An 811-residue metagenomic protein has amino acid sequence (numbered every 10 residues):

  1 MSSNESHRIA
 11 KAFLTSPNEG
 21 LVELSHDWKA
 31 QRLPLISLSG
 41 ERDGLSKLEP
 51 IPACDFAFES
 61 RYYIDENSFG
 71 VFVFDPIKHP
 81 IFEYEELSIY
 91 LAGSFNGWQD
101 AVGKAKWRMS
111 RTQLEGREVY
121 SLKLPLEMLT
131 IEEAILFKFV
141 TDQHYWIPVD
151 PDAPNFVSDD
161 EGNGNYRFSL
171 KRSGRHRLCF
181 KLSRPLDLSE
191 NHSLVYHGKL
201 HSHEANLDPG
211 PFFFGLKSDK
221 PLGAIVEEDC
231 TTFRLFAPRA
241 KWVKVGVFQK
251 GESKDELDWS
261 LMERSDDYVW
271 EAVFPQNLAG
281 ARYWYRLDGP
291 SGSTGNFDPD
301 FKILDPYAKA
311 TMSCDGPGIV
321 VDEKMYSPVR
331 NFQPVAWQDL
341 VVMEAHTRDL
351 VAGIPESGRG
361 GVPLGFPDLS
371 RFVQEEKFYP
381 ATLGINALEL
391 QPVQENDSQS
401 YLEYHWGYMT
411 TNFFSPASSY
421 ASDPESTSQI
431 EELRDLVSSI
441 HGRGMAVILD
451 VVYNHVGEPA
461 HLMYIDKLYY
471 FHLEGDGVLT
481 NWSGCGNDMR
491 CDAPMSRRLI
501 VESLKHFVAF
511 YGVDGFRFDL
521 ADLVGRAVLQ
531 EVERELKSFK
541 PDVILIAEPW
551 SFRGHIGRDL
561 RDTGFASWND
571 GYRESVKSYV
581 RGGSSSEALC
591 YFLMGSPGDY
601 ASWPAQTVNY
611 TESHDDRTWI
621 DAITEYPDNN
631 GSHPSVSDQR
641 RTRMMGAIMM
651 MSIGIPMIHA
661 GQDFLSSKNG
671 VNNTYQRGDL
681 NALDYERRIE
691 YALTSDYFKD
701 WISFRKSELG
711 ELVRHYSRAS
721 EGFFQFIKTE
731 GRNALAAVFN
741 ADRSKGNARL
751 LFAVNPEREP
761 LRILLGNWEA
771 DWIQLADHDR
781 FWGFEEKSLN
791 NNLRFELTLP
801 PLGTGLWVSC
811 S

Functional and structural regions predicted by a protein language model:
S2-W28, R42-N67, H197-R239, S313-D315 (+1 more regions): Non-catalytic, glycine-rich low-complexity segments
H26-Q31, E83-L87, A237-W242, E757-R758 (+1 more regions): Short proline/glycine-enriched turn/loop motifs at strand-loop junctions of beta-rich domains
R42-I51, F74-A134, T141-L170, S218 (+3 more regions): Aromatic-rich carbohydrate-binding modules that target alpha-glucans
N191-R234, K244-G246, K254-V341, V351-S357 (+2 more regions): An acidic, Gly/Ser/Thr/Pro-rich helix-cap/linker signature
L235, Y285, A345, L390 (+8 more regions): Conserved, mostly hydrophobic/aromatic
G280-A281, L789-S811: C-terminal beta-strand-rich structural cap/linker in extracellular carbohydrate-active enzymes
A308-C314, I319, E533-T674, L709-E711 (+5 more regions): Conserved alpha/beta catalytic core and glycan-binding cleft of carbohydrate-active enzymes
P334, H346-Y511, A521-V524, V528-K540 (+2 more regions): Substrate-binding/active-site clefts of carbohydrate-active enzymes
